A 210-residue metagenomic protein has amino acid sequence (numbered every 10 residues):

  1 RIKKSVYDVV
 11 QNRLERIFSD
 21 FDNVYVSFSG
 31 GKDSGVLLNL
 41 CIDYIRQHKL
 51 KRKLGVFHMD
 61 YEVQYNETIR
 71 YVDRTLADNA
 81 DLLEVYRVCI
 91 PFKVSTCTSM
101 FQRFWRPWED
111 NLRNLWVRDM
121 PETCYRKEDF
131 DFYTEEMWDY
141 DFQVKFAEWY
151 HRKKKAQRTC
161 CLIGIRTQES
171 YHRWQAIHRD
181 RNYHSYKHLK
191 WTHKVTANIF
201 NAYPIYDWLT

Functional and structural regions predicted by a protein language model:
R1-I205: ATP-dependent adenylation/nucleotidyltransferase module used to activate substrates
